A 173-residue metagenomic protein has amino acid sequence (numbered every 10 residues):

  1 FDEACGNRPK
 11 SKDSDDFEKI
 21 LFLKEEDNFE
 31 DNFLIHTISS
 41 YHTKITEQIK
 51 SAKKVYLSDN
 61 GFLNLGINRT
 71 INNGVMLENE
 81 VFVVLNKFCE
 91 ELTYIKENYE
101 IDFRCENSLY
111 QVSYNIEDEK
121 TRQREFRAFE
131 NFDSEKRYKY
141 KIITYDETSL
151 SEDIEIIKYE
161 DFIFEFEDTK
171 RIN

Functional and structural regions predicted by a protein language model:
F1-C105: Accessory nucleic acid-recognition modules appended to NTPase machines
S39, K96, T144, I157-E160: Short loop/edge segments at beta-strand edges and connector loops that shape dinucleotide/nucleotide cofactor-binding
Y56, Y110, K141-I143, E155-I157: Hydrophobic/aromatic beta-strand patches that form the interior of the parallel beta-sheet core in alpha/beta enzyme
L85, Y110, F129, Y140: Hydrophobic, well-ordered secondary-structure elements that form the walls of internal hydrophobic environments
K96, E135-D153: Nucleic-acid nuclease catalytic cores
E106-D118, E125: Active-site ExK catalytic segment of metal-dependent nucleases
K120-E135: Short, charged, amphipathic alpha-helix that recurs within catalytic cores of restriction-modification and other
D146-N173: Domain-level recognition of nuclease-like catalytic cores that cleave nucleotide substrates
